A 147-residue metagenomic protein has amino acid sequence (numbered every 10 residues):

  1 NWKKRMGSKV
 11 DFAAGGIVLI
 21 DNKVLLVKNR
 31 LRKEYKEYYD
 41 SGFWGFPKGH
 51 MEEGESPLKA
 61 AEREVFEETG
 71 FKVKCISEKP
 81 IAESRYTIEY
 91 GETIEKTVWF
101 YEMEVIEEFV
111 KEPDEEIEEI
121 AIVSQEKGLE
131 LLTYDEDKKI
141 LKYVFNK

Functional and structural regions predicted by a protein language model:
W2-F46: N-terminal strand-loop-strand
F12-A14, N22, K96-W99, E118: Change "...and in nucleic-acid phosphodiester-cleaving endonucleases..." to "...and in nucleic-acid processing enzymes
G45, E95, I122: Short aromatic/basic micro-patch
G45, K72, Y90, T133-K138: Preference for well-ordered, secondary-structure-rich cores of eukaryotic proteins
F46-I81: The catalytic Nudix box helix
G70-F109: Active-site segment of metal-dependent pyrophosphate-handling enzymes, primarily the Nudix hydrolase catalytic core
W99-E104, K111-L141: NUDIX/MutT-family hydrolases
